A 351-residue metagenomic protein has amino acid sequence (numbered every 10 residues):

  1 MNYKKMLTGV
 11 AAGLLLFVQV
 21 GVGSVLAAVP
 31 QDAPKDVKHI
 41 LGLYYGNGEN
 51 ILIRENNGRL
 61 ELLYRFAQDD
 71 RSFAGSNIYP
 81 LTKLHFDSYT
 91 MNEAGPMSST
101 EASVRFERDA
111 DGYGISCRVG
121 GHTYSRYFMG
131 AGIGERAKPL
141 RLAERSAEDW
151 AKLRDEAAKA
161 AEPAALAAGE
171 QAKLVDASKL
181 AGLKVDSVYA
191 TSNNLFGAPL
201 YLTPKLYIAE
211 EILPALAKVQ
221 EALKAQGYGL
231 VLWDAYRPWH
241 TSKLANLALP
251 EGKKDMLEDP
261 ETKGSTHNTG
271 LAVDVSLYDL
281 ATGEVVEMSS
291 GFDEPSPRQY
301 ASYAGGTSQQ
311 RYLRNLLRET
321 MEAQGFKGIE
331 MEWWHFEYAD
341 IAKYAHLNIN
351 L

Functional and structural regions predicted by a protein language model:
N2-A11: Bacterial N-terminal signal peptides that target proteins for export
F17-S24: C-terminal segment of classical bacterial N-terminal signal peptides
L26-E148: Peripheral terminal and inter-domain segments
Y44, W333-W334: Signature tryptophan residues that serve as conserved aromatic anchors
G134-W233, A248-M331, A339-L351: Extracytoplasmic cell-surface/polysaccharide-interacting catalytic and binding patches
W239-A245, F336-K343: Beta-rich nucleic-acid/ligand-interaction surfaces
